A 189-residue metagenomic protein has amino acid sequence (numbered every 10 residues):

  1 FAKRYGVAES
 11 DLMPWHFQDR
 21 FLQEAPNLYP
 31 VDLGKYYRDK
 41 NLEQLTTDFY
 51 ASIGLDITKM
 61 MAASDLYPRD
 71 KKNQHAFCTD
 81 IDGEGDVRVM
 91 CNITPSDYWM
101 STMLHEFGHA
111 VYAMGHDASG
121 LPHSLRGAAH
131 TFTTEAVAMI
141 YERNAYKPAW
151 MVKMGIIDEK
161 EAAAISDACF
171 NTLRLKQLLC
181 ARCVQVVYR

Functional and structural regions predicted by a protein language model:
F1-D97: Contiguous, non-catalytic segments that form substrate-binding/exosite surfaces or channel walls
K3-P14, K59-A63, S119-R126, W150-E161: Short, glycine/acidic-rich hinge or "gate" loops at secondary-structure transitions that mediate conformational
F17-L22, Q74-D86, F107-A118, G155-A163: Active-site-adjacent bridging/hinge elements
Y37, C91-Y98, S124-T133, L173-Q177: Alpha-helix capping and helix-loop boundary segments enriched in small/acidic/polar residues
A51-T58, S96, A110, M114-P122 (+1 more regions): Secondary-structure transition/capping motifs at alpha-helix termini and the adjoining loop/turn into the next element
P95-H116, E135-M139: Active-site recognition of the HExxH zinc-binding catalytic motif
T131-Y146: An active-site-proximal "capping" alpha-helix that borders the catalytic cofactor pocket
A145-R189: Long, amphipathic alpha-helical stalk/connector segments used for oligomerization, subunit docking, or mechanical
